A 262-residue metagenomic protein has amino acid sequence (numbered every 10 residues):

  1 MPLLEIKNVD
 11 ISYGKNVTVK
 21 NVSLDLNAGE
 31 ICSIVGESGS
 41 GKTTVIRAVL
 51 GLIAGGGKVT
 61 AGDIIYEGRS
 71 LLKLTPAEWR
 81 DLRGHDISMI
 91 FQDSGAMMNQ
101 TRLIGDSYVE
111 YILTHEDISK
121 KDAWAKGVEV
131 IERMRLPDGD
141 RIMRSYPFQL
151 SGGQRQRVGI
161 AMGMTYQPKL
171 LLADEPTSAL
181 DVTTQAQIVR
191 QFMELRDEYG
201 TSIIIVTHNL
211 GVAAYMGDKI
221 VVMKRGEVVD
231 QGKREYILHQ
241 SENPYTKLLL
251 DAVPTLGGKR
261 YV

Functional and structural regions predicted by a protein language model:
V35-E37: The feature captures the beta-strand-to-loop junction immediately N-terminal to the Walker
K58-S70: Conserved ABC transporter NBD signature motif
S70, D122-R141, L250-D251: Conserved ABC ATPase "signature" region
T165-K169: A short, proline-enriched helix->beta-strand linker immediately N-terminal to the Walker B motif in ABC-type P-loop
A213-Y215: A short, surface-exposed alpha-helical micro-motif characterized by mixed small hydrophobic and charged/polar residues
Q231-G232: ABC ATPase "signature
